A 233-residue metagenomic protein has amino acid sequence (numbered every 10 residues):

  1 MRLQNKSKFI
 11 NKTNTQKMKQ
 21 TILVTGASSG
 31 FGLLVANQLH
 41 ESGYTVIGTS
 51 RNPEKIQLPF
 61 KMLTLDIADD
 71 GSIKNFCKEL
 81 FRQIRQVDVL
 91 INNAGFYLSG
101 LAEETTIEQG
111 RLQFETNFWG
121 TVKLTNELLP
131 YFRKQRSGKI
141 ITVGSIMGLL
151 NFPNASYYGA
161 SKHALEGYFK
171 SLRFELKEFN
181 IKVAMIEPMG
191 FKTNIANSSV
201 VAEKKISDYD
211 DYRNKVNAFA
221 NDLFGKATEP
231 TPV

Functional and structural regions predicted by a protein language model:
S28, G32, A36: N-terminal Rossmann NAD(P)H-binding glycine-rich loop of SDR-like oxidoreductase domains
P59-G71: Rossmann-fold cofactor-recognition segment
L101-A102, Q109-R111: Substrate-binding pocket helix/loop in short-chain dehydrogenase/reductase
T125, S161-A164: Active-site helix of classical SDR
T125-N126, K170: A short, exposed helix-loop element centered on a Lys and neighboring polar residues
S145: Residue(s) in the substrate-gating loop at a strand-loop-helix junction that position the organic substrate next
E178-V233: SDR active-site lid
